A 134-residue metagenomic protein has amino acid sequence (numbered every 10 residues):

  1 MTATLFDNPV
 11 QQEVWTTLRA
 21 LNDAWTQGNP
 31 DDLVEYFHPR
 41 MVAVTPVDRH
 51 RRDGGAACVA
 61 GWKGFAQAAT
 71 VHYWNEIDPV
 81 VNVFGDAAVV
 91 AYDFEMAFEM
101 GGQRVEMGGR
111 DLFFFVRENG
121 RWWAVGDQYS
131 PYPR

Functional and structural regions predicted by a protein language model:
L5, Q11-T16, P30-F84, Q103-V105: A solvent-exposed, acidic/Ser-Thr-rich amphipathic alpha-helical stretch
L21, G28-N29: Short helix-adjacent coil turns
L21, W62, E76-V81, F94-M96 (+1 more regions): Hydrophobic/aromatic beta-strand elements that line small-molecule binding cavities or substrate pockets in beta-rich
W25, W62, W122-W123: Signature tryptophan residues that serve as conserved aromatic anchors
F37, F94-M96, Q128-P131: Short beta-strand segments enriched in hydrophobic/aromatic residues within well-folded beta-rich domains
A43-P46, A88-M96: Short, well-ordered beta-strand segments in beta-rich or mixed alpha/beta enzyme and ligand-binding folds
G85-A87, N119: Residue-level signal for tight coil/turn positions that link beta-strands
E106-P133: Short beta-strand edge/turn micro-motifs at domain boundaries
